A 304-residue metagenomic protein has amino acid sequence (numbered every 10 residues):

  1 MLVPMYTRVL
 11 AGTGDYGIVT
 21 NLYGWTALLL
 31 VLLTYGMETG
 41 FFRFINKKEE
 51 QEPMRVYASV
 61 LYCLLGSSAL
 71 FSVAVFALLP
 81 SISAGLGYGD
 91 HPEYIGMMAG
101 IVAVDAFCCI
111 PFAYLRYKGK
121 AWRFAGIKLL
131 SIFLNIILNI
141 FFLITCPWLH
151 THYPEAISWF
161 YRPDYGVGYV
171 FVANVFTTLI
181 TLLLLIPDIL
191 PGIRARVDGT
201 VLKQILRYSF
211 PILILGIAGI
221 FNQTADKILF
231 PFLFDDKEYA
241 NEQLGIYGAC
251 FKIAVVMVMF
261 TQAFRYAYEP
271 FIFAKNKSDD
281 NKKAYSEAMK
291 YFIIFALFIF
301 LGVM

Functional and structural regions predicted by a protein language model:
M1-D15, S83-A84, I217-V256, A274: Helix-terminus/linker motif at the lipid-water interface of multi-pass membrane proteins
V3-R8, L70-G89, C146-S158, L301-M304: Short membrane-interface helical motifs at transmembrane helix boundaries in multi-pass membrane transporters
D15-L33, P211, Q243-T261, K290-I294: Alpha-helical transmembrane segments of polytopic membrane transporters and translocases
L28-L29, L65, A69, V73 (+5 more regions): Alpha-helical transmembrane segments of multi-pass membrane proteins
F44, V104-I127, I189, I193: Membrane-interface junctions at transmembrane-helix termini in multi-pass inner-membrane proteins
N46-C63, I246-M304: Specific pore-lining/lateral-gate transmembrane helices of multi-pass inner-membrane transport and insertion machines
P92, G96, A125-L190, L215 (+1 more regions): Hydrophobic alpha-helical transmembrane segments
L149-Y169, L182-Q223, A267, F271-K283: Interhelical loop/hinge segments that connect adjacent transmembrane helices in multipass membrane
